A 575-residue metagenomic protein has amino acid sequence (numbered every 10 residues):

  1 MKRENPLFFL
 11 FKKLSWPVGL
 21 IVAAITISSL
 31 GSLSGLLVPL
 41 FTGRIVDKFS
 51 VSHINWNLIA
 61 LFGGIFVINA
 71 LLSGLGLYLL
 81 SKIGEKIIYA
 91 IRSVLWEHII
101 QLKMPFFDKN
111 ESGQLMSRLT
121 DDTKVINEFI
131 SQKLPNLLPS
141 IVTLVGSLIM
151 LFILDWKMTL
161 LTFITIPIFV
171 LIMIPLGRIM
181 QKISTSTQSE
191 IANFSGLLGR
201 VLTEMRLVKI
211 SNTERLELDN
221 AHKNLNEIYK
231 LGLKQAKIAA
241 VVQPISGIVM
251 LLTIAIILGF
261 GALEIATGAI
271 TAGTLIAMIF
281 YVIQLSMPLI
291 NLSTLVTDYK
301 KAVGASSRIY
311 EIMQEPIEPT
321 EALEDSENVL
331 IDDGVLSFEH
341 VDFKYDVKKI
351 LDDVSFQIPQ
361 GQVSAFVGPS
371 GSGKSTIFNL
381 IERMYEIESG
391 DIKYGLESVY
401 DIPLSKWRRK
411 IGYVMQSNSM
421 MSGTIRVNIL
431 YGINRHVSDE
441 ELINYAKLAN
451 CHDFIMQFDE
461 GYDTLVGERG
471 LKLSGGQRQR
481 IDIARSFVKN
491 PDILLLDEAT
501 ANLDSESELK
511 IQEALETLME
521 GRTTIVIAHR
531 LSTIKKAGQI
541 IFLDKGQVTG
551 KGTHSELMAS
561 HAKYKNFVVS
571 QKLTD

Functional and structural regions predicted by a protein language model:
K2, E85, S93-S117, D121-V125 (+5 more regions): Short intracellular "coupling" helices and adjacent cytoplasmic loop segments at the cytosolic face of multi-pass
R3-V18, L115: A short amphipathic helical element positioned immediately N-terminal to and/or at the very start of a transmembrane
W16, M104-P105, D121-I130, L134 (+8 more regions): An intracellular "coupling" helix at the cytosolic face of ABC transporter transmembrane type-1 domains
V18-L75, L79, F152-K157, A269-A272: Transmembrane helix-loop-helix hairpins at lipid-water interfaces of multipass membrane proteins, especially the type-1
G19-L40, L58, F62, L80-S81 (+5 more regions): Alpha-helical segments in transporter systems
V51-A60, M150-I164, I238-S307, I312-M313: Helix-loop-helix
I65-G84, P135-V142, F163-S189, V201-E204 (+4 more regions): Alpha-helical transmembrane segments of multi-pass membrane proteins
V329-D575: ABC-type nucleotide-binding domain
